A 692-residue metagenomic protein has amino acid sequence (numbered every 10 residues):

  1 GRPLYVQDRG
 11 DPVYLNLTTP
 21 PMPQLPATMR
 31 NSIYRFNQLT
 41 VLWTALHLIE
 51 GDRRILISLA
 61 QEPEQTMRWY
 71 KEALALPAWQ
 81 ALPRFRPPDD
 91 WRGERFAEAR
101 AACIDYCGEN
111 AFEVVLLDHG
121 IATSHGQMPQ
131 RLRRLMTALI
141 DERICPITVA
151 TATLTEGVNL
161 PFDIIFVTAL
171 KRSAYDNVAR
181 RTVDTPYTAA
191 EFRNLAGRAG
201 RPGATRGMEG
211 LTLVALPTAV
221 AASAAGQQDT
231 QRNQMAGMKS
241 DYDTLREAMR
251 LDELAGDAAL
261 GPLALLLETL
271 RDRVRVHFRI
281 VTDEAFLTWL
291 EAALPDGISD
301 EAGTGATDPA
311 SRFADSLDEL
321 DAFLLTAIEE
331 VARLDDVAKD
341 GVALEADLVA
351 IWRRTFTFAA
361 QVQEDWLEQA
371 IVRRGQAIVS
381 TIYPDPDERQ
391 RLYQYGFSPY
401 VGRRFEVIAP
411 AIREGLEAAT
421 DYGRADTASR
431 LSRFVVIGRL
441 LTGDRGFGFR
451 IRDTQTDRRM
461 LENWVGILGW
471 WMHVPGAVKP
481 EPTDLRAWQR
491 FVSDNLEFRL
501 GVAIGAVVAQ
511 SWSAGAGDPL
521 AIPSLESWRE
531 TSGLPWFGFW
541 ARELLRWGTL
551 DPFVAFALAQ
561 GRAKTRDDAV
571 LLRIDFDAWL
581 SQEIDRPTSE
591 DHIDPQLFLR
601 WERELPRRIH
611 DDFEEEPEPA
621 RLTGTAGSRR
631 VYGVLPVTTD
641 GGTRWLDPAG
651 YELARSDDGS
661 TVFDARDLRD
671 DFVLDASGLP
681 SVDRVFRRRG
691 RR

Functional and structural regions predicted by a protein language model:
G1-R2: Post-DEXD/H (motif II) to motif III coupling segment of the RecA-like Helicase ATP-binding lobe
Y5-I147, R172-F192: Conserved C-terminal RecA-like helicase domain
L59-E62, A150-L154, A169, L216-T218: A short beta-strand-to-loop transition that corresponds to the Sensor-1 phosphate-sensing loop of AAA+ P-loop ATPases
Q130, L160, I164, L170-D241: Conserved segment of the helicase C-terminal RecA-like domain
T137-I144, A150-T155, D163, V167: Long insertion/accessory domains within large nucleic-acid-processing enzymes
G210, A222-I298: C-terminal or mid-to-C-terminal helical accessory/interaction module adjacent to the motor/catalytic core
R273-T282, D335-R692: C-terminal accessory/interaction regions of large nucleic acid-associated machines
